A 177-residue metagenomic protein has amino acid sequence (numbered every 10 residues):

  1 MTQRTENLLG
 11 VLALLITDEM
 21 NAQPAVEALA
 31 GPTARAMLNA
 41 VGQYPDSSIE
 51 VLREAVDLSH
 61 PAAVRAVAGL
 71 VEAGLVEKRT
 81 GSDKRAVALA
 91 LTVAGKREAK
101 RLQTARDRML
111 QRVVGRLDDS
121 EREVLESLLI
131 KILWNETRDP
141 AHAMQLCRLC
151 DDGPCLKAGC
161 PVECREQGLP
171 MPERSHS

Functional and structural regions predicted by a protein language model:
M1-A28, S175: N-terminal leader segment of winged-helix/HTH proteins
T5, L12, P32-A34, A94 (+1 more regions): N-terminal positioning helix adjacent to the helix-turn-helix/winged-helix DNA-binding module
L8-V11, L15, E27-A30, G42-S48 (+2 more regions): Hydrophobic/basic alpha-helical segments enriched in Actinobacteria
I16-Q23, V56, E98, L102-L117 (+2 more regions): Alpha-helical linker/hinge and terminal dimerization helices associated with HTH transcriptional regulators
M20-A62, A143: N-terminal helix-turn-helix DNA-binding core of bacterial DNA-binding proteins
A68-E123: Charged, amphipathic alpha-helical coiled-coil/dimerization segments
E123, S127-S177: C-terminal regulatory/oligomerization modules of transcriptional regulators
